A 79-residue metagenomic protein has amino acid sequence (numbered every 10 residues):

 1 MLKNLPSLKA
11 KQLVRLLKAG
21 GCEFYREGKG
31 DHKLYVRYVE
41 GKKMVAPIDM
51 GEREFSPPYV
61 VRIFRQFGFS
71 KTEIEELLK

Functional and structural regions predicted by a protein language model:
M1-E27: N-terminal first-folded block
K3, M50, F64: Short, flexible active-site loop motifs that bind/organize anionic cofactors or intermediates
Q12, K43-A46, T72: Residue-level marker of intrinsically disordered, low-complexity segments enriched for small/polar residues
F24-V61: A short, structured beta-strand/loop element
R53-K79: C-terminal structural segments of small proteins and small subunits
